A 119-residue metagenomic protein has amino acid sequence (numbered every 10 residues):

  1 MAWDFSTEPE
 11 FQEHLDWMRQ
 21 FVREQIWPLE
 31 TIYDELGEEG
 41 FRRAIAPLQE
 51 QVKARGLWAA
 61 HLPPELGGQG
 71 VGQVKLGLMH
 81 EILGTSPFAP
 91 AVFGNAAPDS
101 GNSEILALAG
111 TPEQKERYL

Functional and structural regions predicted by a protein language model:
M1, Q20-R23, F93: Short, compositionally biased low-complexity segments
M1-L15: Intrinsic disorder at enzyme termini
F11, M18, V22-R23, V52: Short hydrophobic motif
D16-R19, G84: Solvent-exposed alpha-helix faces
P28-L119: Glycine-rich flavin
